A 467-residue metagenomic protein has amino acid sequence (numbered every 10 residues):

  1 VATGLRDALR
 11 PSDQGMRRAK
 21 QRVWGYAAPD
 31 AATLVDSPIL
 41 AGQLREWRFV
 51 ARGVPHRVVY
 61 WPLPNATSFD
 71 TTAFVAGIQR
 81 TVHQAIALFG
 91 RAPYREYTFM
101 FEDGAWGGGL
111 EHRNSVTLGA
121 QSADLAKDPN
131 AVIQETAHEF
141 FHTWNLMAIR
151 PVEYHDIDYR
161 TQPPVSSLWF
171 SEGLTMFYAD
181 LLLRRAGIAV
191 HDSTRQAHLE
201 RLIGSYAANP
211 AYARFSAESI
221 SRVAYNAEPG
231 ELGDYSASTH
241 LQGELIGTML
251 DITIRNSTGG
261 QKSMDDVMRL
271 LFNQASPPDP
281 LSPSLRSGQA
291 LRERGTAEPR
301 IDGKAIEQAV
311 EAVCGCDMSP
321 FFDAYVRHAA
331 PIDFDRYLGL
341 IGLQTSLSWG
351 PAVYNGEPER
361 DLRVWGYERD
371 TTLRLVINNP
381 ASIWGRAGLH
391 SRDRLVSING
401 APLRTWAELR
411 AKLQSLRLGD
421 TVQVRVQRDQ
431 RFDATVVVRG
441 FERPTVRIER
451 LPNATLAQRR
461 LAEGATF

Functional and structural regions predicted by a protein language model:
V1-V59, N65-A66, A76, R80: Structured beta-strand-rich cores of soluble
R6, P62-N65, V436-R443: A short, sequence-level motif marking secondary-structure junctions
W47-L168: Juxtacatalytic substrate-recognition/specificity segment
T71, G108, A126, N130 (+5 more regions): Hydrophobic alpha-helical scaffolding
I86, G90-P93, F141, N145-I149 (+6 more regions): Hydrophobic/aromatic-lined pockets within catalytic cores
A123, A148, R160-A211: Post-HExxH zinc-binding segment in Zn-dependent metallohydrolases
A179, A189-F467: C-terminal recognition in membrane/secretory proteostasis and scaffolding
